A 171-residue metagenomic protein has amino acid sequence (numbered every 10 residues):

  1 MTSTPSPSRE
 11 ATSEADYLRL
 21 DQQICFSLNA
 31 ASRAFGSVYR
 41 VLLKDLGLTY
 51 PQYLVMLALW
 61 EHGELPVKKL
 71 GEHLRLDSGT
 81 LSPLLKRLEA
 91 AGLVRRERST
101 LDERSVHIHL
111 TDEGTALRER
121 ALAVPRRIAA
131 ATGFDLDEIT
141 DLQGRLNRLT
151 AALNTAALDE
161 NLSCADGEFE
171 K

Functional and structural regions predicted by a protein language model:
M1-D16, F134-K171: C-terminal regulatory/oligomerization modules of transcriptional regulators
F26, R33-T80: N-terminal helix-turn-helix DNA-binding core of bacterial DNA-binding proteins
G36, E64, K86-G144: Charged, amphipathic alpha-helical coiled-coil/dimerization segments
V55-L59, L70-L74, L81, L88 (+3 more regions): Hydrophobic packing within well-folded, soluble alpha/beta domains
